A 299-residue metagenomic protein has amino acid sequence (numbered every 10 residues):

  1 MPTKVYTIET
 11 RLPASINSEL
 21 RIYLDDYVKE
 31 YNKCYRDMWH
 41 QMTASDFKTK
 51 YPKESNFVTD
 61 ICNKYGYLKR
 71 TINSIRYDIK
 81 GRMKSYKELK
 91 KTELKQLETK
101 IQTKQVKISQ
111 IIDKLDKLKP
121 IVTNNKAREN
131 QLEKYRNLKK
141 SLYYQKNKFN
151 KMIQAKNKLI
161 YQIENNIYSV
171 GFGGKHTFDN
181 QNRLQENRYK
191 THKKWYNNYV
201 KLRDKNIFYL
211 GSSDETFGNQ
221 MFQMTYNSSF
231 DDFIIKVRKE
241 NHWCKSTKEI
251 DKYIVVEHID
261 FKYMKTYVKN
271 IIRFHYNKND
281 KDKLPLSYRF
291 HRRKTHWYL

Functional and structural regions predicted by a protein language model:
M1-L299: Nucleic-acid substrate recognition interfaces
